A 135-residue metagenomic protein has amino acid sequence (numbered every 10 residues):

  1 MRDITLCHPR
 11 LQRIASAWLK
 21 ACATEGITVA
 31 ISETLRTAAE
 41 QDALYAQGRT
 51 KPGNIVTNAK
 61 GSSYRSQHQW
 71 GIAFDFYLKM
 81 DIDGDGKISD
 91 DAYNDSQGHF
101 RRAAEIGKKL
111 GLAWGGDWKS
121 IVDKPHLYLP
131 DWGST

Functional and structural regions predicted by a protein language model:
M1-E33: Active-site acidic/histidine clusters and adjacent loop/turn architecture that either coordinate catalytic ions
T5-R13, L35-A38, N94-R101: Soluble non-cytosolic domains of exported or imported proteins
C7, A38, Q47-G48, I121 (+1 more regions): Surface-exposed loop/turn and secondary-structure junction residues enriched for glycine/proline
I31-L44: Acidic helix-start/capping segments at beta-turn-to-alpha-helix junctions
Q41-G53: Conserved alpha-helical segments that form or flank metal/cofactor-binding pockets of metalloenzymes
K51, V56-T135: Catalytic cores and adjacent binding grooves of peptidoglycan-active enzymes
